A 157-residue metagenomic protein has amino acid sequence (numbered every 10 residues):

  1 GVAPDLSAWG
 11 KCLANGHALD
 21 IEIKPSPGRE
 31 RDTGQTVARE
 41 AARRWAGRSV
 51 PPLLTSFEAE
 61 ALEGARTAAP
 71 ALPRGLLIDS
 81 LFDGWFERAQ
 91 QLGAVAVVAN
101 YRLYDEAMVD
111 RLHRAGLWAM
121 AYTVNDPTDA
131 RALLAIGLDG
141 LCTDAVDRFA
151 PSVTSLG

Functional and structural regions predicted by a protein language model:
G1-A8, C12, G75-G157: C-terminal active-site rim and adjoining tail of enzyme catalytic domains
G1-L77, L92-V95, A99, A115: Metal-dependent phosphodiesterase/phospholipase catalytic core, i.e., the His/Asp/Glu-rich active-site region
